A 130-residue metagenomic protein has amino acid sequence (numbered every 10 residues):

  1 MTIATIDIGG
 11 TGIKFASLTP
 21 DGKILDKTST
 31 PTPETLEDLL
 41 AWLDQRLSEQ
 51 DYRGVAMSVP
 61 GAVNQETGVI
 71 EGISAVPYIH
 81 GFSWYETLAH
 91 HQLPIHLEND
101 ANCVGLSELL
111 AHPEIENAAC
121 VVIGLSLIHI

Functional and structural regions predicted by a protein language model:
T2-D38, I70: Short glycine-rich, Thr/Ser-proximal phosphate-binding strand/loop in the N-terminal lobe of ATP-dependent enzymes
I3-D7, G54-A56, H96, A118-V122: Short glycine-aspartate micro-motif
G10, G61, C103: Short, glycine/acidic-enriched loop or turn micro-motifs at the edges of active sites
S17, A62-V63: Hydrophobic beta-strand positions
L36, L40, G54, N64-N117: Glycine-rich phosphate-binding loop and adjoining helix at the ATP-binding site of ATP-dependent phosphoryl-transfer
W42-V55: Phosphate/pyrophosphate-binding loops at sites that engage ATP/ADP/AMP, CoA/4′-phosphopantetheine, polyphosphate
M57-G61, L125: Glycine-rich beta-strand-to-loop/alpha-helix junction loops that act as flexible
I128-I130: Conserved small/polar residues in nucleotide/adenosyl-binding loops
